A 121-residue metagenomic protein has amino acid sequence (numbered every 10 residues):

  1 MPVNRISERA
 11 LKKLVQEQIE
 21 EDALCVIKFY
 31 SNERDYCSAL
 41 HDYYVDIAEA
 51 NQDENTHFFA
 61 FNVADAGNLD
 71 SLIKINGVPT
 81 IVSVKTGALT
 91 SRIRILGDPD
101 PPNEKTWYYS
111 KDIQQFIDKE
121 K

Functional and structural regions predicted by a protein language model:
M1-C25, P102-K121: N-terminal leader/targeting and pre-domain segments
P2, D22-C25, E54-F59, G77-T80: Core residues of folded domains in eukaryotic genome-function proteins
V3-R9, F29-S31, H41, A48-L69: Thiol-based oxidoreductase modules, predominantly thioredoxin-like and allied folds used for disulfide exchange
V26-Y30, S83: Structural cue for short, hydrophobic secondary-structure segments
R34-C37: Short cysteine clusters
Y43-I47, D98-D100: Glycine-rich, phosphate-binding/catalytic loops in enzymes
L72-N76: A short glycine-leucine-enriched loop at secondary-structure breakpoints that most characteristically corresponds
G77, V82-K121: Non-catalytic, surface beta->alpha helical segment in thiol-disulfide oxidoreductase systems
